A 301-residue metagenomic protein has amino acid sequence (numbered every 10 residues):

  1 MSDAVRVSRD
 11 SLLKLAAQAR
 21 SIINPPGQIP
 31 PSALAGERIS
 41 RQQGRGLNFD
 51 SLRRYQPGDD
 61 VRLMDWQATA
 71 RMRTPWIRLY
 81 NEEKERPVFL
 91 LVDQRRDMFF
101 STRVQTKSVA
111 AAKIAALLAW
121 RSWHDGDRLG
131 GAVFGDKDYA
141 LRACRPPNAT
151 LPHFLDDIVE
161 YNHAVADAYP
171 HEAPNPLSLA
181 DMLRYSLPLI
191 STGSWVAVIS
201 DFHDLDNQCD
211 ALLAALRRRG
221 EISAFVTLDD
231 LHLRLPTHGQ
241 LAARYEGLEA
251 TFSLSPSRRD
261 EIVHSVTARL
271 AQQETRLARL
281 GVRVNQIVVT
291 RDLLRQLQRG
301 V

Functional and structural regions predicted by a protein language model:
M1-R41, R54-D59, A68, I77-K113 (+1 more regions): Exposed, interaction-prone extracellular/peripheral surfaces
Q43-G46: A positional/architectural concept
V61-L63: N-terminal juxtadomain amphipathic helix that follows a signal peptide/anchor or precedes a small N-terminal auxiliary
L118: Active-site SXXK
